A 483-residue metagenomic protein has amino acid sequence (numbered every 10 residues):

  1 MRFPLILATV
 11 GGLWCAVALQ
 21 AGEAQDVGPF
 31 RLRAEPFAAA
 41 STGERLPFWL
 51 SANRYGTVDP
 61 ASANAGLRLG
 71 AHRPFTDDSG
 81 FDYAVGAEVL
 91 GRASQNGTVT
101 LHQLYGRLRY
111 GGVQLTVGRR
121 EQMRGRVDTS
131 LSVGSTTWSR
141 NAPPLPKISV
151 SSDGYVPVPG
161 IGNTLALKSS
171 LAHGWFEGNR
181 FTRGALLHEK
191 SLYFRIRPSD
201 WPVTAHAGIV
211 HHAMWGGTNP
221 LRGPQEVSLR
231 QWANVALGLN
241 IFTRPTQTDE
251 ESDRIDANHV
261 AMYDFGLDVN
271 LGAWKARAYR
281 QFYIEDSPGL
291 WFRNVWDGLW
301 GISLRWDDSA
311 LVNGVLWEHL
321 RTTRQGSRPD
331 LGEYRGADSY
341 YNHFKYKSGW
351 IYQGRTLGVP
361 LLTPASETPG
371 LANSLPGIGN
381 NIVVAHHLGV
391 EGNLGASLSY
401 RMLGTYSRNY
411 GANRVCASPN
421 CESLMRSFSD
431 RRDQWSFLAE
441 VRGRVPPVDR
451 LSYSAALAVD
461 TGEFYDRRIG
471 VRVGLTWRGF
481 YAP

Functional and structural regions predicted by a protein language model:
A21-Q122, W138, P144-Y155, L165-L167 (+1 more regions): Beta-barrel outer-membrane channel/assembly domains of diderm bacteria
G22-R31, R73-Y83, R109-V113, Y155-L167 (+6 more regions): Short loop/turn motifs that connect adjacent beta-strands in outer-membrane beta-barrel proteins
P36-E44, R73-F75, V89-A93, Y110-G112 (+11 more regions): Transmembrane beta-strands of outer-membrane beta-barrel pores
E44-S51, N96-T100, V127-G134, F176-L187 (+5 more regions): Outer-membrane beta-barrel translocator domains and adjoining extracellular loop/strand segments of Gram-negative
L50-G56, F81-A93, V117, S135 (+5 more regions): Transmembrane beta-strand segments that form the barrel wall of outer-membrane beta-barrel proteins
M123-R222: Internal, well-ordered domain-core segments that constitute the primary functional module of diverse proteins
F176, H188, P198-G266: A conserved mid-domain beta-alpha-beta active-site/ligand-binding segment of alpha/beta enzyme cores
E251-P483: Outer-membrane beta-barrel pore domains
